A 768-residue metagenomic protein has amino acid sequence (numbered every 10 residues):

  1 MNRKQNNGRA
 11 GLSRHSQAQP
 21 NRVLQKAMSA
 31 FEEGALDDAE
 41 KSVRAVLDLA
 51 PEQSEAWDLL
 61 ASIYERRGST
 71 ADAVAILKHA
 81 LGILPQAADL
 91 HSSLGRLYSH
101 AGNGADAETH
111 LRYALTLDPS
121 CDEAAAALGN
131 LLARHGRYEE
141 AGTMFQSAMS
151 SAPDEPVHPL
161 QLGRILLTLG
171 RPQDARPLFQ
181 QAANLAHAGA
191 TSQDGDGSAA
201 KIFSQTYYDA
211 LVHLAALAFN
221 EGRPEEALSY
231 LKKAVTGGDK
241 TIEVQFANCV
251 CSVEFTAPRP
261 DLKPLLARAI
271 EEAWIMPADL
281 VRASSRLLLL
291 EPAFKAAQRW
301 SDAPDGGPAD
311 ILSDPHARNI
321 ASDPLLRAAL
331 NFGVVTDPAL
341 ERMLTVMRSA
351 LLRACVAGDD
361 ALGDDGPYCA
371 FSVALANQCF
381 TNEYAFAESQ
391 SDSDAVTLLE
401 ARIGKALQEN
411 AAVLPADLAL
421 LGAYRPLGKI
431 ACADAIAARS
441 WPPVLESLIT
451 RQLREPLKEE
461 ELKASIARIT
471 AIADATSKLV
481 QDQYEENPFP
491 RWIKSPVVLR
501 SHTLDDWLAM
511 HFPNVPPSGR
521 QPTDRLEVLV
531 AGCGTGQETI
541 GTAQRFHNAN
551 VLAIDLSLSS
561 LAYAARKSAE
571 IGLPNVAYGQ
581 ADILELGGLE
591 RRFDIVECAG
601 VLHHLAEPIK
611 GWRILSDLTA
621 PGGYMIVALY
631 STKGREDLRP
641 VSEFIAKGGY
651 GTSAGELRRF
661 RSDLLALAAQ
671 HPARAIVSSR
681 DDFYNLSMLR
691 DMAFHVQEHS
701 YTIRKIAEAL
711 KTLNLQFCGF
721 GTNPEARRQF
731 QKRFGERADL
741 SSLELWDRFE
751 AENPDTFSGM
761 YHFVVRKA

Functional and structural regions predicted by a protein language model:
E32, R66, H100, R134-H135 (+2 more regions): Register position in tetratricopeptide repeats
A45-D48, K78-G82, R112-T116, Q146-S150 (+5 more regions): Conserved structural position within tetratricopeptide repeats
A56, L90, A124, H158 (+3 more regions): TPR alpha-solenoid repeat register
Q161, G197, K201-L479, F489 (+2 more regions): N-terminal accessory segments
M625, L638-R733: Substrate-binding/catalytic lobe of Class I Rossmann-like enzymes that use SAM or dcSAM, i.e., the mid-to-C-terminal
